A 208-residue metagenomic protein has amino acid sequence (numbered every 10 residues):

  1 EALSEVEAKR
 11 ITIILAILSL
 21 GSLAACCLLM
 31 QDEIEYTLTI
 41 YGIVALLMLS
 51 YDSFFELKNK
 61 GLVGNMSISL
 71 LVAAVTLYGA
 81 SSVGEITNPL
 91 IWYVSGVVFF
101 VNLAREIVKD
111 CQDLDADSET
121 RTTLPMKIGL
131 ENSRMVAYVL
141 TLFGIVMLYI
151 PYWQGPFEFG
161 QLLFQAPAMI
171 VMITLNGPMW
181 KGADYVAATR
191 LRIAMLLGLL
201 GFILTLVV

Functional and structural regions predicted by a protein language model:
E1-I14, S50-L71, S118-M135, G177-L200: Interhelical loop and helix-boundary elements at the membrane-water interface of polytopic inner-membrane proteins
E1-Y41, T120-F157: Multi-pass membrane catalytic core of lipid/isoprenoid biosynthesis enzymes
E5-T87: Intramembrane alpha-helical segments
A16-L20, V44-M48, V98, T141-L142 (+2 more regions): Residue-level recognition of pore/gate-forming positions within transmembrane alpha-helices of multi-pass
I34-E35, E85-G96, Q154-L162: Juxtamembrane helix-entry segments on the extracytoplasmic side of multipass membrane proteins
I40, I68-L114, L130-F143: Functional transmembrane core segments of multi-pass inner-membrane proteins
A45-F54, A73-A74, G96-C111, P167-P178: Transmembrane alpha-helical segments that form the membrane-embedded catalytic/substrate-channel core of multi-pass
F143, I150-V208: Extended hydrophobic alpha-helices typical of membrane-associated regions
